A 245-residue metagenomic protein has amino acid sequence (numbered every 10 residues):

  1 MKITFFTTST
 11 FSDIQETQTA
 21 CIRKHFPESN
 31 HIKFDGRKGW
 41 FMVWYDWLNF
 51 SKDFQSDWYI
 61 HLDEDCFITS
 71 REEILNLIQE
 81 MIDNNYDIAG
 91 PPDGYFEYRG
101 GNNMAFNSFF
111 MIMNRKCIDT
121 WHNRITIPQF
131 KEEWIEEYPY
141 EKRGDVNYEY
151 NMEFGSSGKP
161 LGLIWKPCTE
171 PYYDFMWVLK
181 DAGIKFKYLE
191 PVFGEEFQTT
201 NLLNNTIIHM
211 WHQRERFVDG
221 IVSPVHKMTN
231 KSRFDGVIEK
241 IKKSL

Functional and structural regions predicted by a protein language model:
M1-Q55: N-terminal anchoring/stem segment of glycosyltransferases
T10-I14, D65-T69, C117-D119: Short acidic, S/G/P-rich loop/turn micro-motifs used as interaction or catalytic elements
F11, R37, P92-F96, V192-E195: Short beta-alpha junction loops
G39-W44, S70, P167-C168, N230: Phosphate/oxyanion-binding active-site loops and adjacent basic polyanion-contact surfaces
S56, N84-D87, I184: Short, high-confidence coil segments that cap the C-terminus of an alpha-helix and link into the following beta-strand
D57-F67: Short beta-strand-to-loop acidic/aromatic patch adjacent to the donor-nucleotide binding site
R71-Y173: Conserved catalytic core of nucleotide-sugar-dependent glycosyltransferases
Y138-L245: C-terminal catalytic/acceptor-binding lobe
